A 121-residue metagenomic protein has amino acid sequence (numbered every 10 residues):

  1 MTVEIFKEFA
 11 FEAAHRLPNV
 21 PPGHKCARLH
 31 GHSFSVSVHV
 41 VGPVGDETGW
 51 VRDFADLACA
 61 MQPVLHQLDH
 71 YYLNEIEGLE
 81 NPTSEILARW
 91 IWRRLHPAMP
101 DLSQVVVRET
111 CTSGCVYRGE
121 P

Functional and structural regions predicted by a protein language model:
M1-P121: Charge-rich, low-complexity N-terminal segments
